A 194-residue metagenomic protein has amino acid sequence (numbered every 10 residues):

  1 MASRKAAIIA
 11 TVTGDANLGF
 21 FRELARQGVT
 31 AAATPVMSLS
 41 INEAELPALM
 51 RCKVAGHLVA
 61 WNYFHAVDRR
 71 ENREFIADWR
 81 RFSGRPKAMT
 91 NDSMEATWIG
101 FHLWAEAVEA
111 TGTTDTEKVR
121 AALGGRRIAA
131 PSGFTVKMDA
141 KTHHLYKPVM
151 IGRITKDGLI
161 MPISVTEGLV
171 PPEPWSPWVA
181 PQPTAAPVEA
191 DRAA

Functional and structural regions predicted by a protein language model:
M1-A194: Extracytosolic ligand-binding ectodomains
